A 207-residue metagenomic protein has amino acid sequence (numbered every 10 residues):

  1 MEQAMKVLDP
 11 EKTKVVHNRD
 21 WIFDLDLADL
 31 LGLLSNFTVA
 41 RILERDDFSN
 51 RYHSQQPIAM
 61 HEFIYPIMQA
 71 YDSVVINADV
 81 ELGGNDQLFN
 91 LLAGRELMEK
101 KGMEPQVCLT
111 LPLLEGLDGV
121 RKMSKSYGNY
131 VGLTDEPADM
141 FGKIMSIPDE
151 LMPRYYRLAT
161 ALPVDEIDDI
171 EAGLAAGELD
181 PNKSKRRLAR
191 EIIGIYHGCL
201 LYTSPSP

Functional and structural regions predicted by a protein language model:
M1-T110: Divalent-metal (Mg2+/Mn2+/Ca2+)-assisted nucleotide/phosphate chemistry catalytic cores
V15, Y155, G198: Residue-level signal for inorganic ion chemistry
N18-I22, R95-M103, E115-E150, L174-D180: Conserved phosphate-binding loops in nucleotide/dinucleotide-binding enzymes
A28, H61-Y65, A138, G142 (+4 more regions): Non-catalytic, well-ordered alpha-helical scaffold segments
L111-L117, A161: A glycine-rich phosphate-binding loop feature that marks nucleotide/adenosyl-phosphate handling sites
P148, M152-L174, P181-R186, E191: Predominantly late transmembrane helices and immediately cytosolic-facing juxtamembrane segments
R187-L201: Structured, non-catalytic alpha/beta "coupling" segments that mediate domain-domain communication and provide generic
Y202-P207: Conserved small/polar residues in nucleotide/adenosyl-binding loops
